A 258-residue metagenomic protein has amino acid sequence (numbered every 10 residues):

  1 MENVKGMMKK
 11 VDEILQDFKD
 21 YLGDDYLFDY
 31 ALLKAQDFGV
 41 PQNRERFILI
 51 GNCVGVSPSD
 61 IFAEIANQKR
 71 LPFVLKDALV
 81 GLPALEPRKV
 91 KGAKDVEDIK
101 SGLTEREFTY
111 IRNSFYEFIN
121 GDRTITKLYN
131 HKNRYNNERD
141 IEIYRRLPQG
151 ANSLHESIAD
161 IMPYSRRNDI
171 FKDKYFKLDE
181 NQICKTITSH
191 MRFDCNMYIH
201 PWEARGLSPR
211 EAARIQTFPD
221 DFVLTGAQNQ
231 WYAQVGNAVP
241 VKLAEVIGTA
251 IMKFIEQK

Functional and structural regions predicted by a protein language model:
M1-P163: Class I S-adenosyl-L-methionine
G102-K258: C-terminal target-recognition/interaction regions appended to catalytic cores
